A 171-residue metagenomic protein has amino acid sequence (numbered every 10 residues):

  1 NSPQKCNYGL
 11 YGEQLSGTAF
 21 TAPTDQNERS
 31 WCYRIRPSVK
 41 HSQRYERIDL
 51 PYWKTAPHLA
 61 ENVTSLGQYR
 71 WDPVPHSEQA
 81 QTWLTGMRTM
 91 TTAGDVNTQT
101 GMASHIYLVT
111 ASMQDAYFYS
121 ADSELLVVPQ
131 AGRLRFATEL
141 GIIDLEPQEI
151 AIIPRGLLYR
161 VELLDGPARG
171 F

Functional and structural regions predicted by a protein language model:
P3-V109: Low-complexity, highly charged intrinsically disordered N-terminal segments that act as targeting/localization
L84-T91, Q114-A121, T138: Membrane-entry segments of alpha-helical transmembrane domains in multi-pass membrane proteins
N97-M102, S112-L125: A short beta-loop-beta micro-motif enriched in histidine and acidic residues
L108, S120-F136: Short, conserved beta-strand element in jelly-roll/cupin
T138-G156: Short acidic-glycine-tyrosine-enriched beta hairpin
Y159-V161: Hydrophobic or amphipathic alpha-helical targeting/insertion segments
G166-F171: A short hydrophobic beta-strand segment most commonly corresponding to one strand of the jelly-roll/cupin
